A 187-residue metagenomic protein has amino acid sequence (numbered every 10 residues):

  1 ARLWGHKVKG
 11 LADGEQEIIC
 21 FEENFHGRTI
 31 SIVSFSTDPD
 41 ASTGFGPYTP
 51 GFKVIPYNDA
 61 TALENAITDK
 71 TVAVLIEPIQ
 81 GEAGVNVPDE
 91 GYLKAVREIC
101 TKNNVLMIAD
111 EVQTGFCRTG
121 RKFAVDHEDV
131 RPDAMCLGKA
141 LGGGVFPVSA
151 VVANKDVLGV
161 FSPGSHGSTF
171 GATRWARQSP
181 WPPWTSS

Functional and structural regions predicted by a protein language model:
A1-S187: Conserved N-terminal phosphate-binding loop of PLP-dependent enzymes in the Aspartate aminotransferase
